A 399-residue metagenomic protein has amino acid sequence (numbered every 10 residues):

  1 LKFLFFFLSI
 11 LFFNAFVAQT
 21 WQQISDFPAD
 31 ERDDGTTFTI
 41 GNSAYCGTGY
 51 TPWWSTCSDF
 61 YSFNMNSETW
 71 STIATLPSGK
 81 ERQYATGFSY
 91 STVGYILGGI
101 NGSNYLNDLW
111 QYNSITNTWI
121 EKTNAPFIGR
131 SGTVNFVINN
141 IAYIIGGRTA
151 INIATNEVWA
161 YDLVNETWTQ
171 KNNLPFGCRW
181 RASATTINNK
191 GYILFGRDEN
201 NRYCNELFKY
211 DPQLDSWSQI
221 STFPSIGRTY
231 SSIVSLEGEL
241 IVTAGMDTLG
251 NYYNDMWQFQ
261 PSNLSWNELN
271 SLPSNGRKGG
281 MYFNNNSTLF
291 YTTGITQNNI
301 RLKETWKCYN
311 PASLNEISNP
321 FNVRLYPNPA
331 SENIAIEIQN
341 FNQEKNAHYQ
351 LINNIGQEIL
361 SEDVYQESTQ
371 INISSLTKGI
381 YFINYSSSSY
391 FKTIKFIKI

Functional and structural regions predicted by a protein language model:
L1-L4, K398: Positively charged n-region of N-terminal signal peptides that target proteins for export
F3-A15: Sec-dependent N-terminal signal peptides
S9, A18-A312: Kelch-like beta-propeller repeat domains
I317-I399: C-terminal outer-membrane/trafficking sorting elements
